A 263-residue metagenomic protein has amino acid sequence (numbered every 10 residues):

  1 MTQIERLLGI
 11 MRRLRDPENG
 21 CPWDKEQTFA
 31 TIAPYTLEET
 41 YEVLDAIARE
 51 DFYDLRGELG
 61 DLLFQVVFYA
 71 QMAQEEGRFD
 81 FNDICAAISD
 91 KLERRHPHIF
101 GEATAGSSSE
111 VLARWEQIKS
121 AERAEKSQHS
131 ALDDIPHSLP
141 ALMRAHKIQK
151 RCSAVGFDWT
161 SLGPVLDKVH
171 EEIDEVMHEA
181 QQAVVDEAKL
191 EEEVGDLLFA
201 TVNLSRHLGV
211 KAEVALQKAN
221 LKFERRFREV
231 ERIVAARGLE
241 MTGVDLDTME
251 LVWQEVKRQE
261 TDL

Functional and structural regions predicted by a protein language model:
M1-E58, F64-V194, L198-L263: Flexible "arm" and connector segments at domain edges
